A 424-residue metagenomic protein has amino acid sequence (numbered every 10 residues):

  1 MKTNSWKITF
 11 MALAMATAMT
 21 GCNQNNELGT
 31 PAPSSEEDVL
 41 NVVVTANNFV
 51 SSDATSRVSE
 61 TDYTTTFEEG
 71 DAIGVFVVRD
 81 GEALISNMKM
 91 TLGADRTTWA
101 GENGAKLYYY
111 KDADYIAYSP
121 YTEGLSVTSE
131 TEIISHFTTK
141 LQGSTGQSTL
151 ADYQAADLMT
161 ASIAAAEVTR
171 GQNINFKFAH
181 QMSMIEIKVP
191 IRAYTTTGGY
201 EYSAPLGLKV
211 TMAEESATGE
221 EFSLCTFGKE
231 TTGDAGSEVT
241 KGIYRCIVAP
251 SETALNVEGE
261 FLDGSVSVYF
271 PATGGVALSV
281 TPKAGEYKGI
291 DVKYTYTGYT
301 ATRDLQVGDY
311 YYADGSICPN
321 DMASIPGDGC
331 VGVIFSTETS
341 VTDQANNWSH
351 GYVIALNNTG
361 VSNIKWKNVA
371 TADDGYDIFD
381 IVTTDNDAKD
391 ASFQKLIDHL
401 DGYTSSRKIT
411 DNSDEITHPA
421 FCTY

Functional and structural regions predicted by a protein language model:
M1-F10: Bacterial N-terminal signal peptides that target proteins for export
A18-G21: C-terminal motif of bacterial Sec signal peptides marking the signal peptidase cleavage site
N23-N26: Bacterial signal peptide processing site
G29-T195, T240-I243, V248-P250, K283-K288 (+1 more regions): Short, low-hydrophobicity acidic/polar segments
V77-R79, I191, M212-E214, F261 (+2 more regions): Residue-level signal for short segments within beta-strands and strand-turn junctions of well-structured beta-sheet
G81-I85, T196-T197, S340-W348: Short, solvent-exposed loop/turn segments that connect beta-strands within catalytic domains and beta-strand-rich
Y202-A284: Contiguous ligand/interfacial binding patches
K293-Y424: Short, compositionally biased
